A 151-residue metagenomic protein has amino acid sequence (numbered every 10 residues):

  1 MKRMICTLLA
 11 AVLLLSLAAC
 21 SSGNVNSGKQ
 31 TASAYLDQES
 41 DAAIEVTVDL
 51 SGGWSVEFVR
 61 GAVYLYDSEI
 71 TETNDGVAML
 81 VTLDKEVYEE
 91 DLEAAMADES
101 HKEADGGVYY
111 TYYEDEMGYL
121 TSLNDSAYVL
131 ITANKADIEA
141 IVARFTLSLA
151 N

Functional and structural regions predicted by a protein language model:
M1-M4, L8-L9: Positively charged n-region of N-terminal signal peptides that target proteins for export
L15-A19: C-terminal motif of bacterial Sec signal peptides marking the signal peptidase cleavage site
S21-G23: Bacterial signal peptide processing site
S33-T111: Short, solvent-exposed recognition patches
W54, I131-N151: Surface-exposed amphipathic alpha-helical segments
E86-V87, A127, K135-D137: Solvent-exposed loop/turn segments at secondary-structure junctions within structured extracellular/periplasmic domains
M96-A133: Extracytosolic low-complexity repeat regions of secreted or lipid-anchored proteins
